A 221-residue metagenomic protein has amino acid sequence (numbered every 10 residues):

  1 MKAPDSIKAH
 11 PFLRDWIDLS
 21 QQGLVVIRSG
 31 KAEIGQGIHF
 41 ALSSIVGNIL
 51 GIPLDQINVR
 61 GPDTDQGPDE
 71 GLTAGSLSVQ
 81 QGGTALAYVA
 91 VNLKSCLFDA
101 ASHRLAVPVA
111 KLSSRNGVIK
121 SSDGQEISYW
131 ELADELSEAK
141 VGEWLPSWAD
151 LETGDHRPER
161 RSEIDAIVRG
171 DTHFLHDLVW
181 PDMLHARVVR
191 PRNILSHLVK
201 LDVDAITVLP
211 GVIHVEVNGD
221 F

Functional and structural regions predicted by a protein language model:
M1-F221: Cofactor-binding beta-sheet edge motifs in enzyme active sites
